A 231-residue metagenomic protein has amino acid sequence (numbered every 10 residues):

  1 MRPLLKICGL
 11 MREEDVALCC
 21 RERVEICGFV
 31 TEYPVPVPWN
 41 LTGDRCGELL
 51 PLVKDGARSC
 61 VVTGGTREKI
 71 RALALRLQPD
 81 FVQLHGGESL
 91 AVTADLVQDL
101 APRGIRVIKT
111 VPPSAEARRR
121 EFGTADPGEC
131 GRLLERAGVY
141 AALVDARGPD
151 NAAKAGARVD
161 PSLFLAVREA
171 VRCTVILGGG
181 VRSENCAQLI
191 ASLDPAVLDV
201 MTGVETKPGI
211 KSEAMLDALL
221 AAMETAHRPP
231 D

Functional and structural regions predicted by a protein language model:
M1-K54: Basic, often amphipathic N-terminal segments
K6-G9, I26-F29, F81-Q83, L143 (+2 more regions): Conserved beta-strand positions in the central sheet of alpha/beta enzyme cores
V16, C46, I70-R71, G131 (+3 more regions): Generic hydrophobic/aromatic pocket-lining and core-packing "Φ" positions
C19, V82, A142, D160 (+4 more regions): Conserved, mostly hydrophobic/aromatic
E22-V24, R76-L77, R136-A137, S192-L193: Structural motif
V30-V35, L50-V62, E68-L75, P79-R172: Conserved anion-binding
T42-D44, L49-L50, A94-L100, M201-D231: C-terminal helical cap(s) of enzyme catalytic domains, especially alpha/beta-barrels
A170-A191, E205: A C-terminal functional module that forms or caps the active site or interfaces directly with catalytic machinery
